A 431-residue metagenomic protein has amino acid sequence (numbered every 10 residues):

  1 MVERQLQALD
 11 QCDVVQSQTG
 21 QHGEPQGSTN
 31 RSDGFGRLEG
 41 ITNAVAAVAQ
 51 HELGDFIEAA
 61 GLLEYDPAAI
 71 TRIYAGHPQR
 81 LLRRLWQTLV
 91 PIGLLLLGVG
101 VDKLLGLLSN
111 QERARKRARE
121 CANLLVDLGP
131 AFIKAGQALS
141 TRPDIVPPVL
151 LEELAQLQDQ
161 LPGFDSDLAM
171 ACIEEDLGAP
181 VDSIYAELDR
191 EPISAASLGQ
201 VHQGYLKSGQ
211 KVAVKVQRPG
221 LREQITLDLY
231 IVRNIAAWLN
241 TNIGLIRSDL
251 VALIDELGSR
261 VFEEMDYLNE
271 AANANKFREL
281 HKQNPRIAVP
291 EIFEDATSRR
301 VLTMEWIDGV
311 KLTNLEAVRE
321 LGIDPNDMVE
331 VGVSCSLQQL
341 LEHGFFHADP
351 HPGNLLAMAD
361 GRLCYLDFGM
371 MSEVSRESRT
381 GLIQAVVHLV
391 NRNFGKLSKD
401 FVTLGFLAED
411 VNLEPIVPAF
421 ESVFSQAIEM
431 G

Functional and structural regions predicted by a protein language model:
M1, Q111, Q156, L206 (+5 more regions): Bulky hydrophobic/aromatic packing residues
M1-D13, S17-G23, G27-Q200, L227-A252: N-terminal accessory/targeting segments that precede structured cores
A49-I57, L62-P67, T71-L81, S109-K116 (+5 more regions): Helix-rich C-lobe and terminal helical cap/extension of kinase-like folds
E120, L154-Q156, E263, E320-G322 (+1 more regions): A short, structure-level motif marking secondary-structure boundaries and short turns
L124-E153, Q160-T313, P325, V331 (+4 more regions): Conserved ATP-binding subdomain of kinase catalytic cores across diverse folds
L337-Q338: Flexible, glycine/threonine-enriched loop-and-boundary segments that flank and lead into catalytic domains of large
D349-H351: Conserved catalytic-loop position in the HRD/HxD motif
G353-A357: Hydrophobic residue at the +6 position relative to the catalytic HRD Asp in the kinase catalytic loop
